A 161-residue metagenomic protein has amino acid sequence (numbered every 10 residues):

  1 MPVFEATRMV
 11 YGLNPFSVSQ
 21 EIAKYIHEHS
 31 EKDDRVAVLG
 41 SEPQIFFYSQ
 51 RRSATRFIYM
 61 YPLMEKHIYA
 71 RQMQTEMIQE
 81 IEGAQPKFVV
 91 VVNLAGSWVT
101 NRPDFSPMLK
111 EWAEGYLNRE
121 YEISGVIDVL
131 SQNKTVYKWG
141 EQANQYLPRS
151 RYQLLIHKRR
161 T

Functional and structural regions predicted by a protein language model:
V3, M9-E65, Q74-I78, E82-T100 (+1 more regions): Short periplasmic/luminal acceptor-recognition loop of GT-C membrane glycosyltransferases, typified by
A70-Q72: Short gly/ser/thr-rich secondary-structure transition/capping motifs
V91, A95-T161: Aromatic/acidic, Gly/Pro-rich catalytic loop(s) in extracytoplasmic/lumenal soluble domains of multi-pass membrane
